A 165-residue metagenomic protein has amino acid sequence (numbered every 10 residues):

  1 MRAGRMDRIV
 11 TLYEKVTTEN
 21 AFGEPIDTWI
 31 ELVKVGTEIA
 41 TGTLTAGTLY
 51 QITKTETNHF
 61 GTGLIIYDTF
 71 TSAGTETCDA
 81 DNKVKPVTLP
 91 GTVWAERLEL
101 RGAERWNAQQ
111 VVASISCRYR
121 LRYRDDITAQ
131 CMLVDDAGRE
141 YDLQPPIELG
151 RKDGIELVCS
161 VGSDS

Functional and structural regions predicted by a protein language model:
M1-A3, A40-L44, T53, Y119-D126: Short linear motifs in intrinsically disordered
M1-E19: N-terminal intrinsically disordered, low-complexity, charge/repeat-rich segments that act as generic
G4-V10, V33, A46-Y50: Short structural boundary motif marking the start of a folded domain
R5, G74, V161-S165: Serine/proline-rich low-complexity intrinsically disordered segments, especially terminal tails, linkers
K15-T17, K54-Y67, D125-I127, L149-G150: Acidic glycine-/aspartate-rich tracts in secreted/extracellular proteins
A21, A80, D136: Short, ordered coil/turn segments that flank beta-strands lining enzyme active or ligand-binding pockets
E24-T37, P86-S165: Short, conserved turn/kink motifs that form compact alpha/beta structural patches or helix kinks used as
E38-L89: Small/polar beta-strand repeat architecture
